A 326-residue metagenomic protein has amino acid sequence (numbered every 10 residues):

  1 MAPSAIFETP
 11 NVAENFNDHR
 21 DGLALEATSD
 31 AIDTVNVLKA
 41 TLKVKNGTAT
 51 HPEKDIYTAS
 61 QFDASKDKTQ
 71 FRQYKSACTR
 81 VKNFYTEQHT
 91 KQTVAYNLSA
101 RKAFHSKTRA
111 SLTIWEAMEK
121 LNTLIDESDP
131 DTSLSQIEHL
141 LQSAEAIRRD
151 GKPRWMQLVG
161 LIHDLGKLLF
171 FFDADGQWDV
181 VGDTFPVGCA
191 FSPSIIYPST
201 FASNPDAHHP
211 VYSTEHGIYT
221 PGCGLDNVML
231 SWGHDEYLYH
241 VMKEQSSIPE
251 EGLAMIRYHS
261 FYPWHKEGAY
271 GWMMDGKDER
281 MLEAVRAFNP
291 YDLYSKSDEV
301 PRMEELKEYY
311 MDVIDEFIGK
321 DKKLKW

Functional and structural regions predicted by a protein language model:
M1-I6, K322-W326: N-terminal charge/polar-biased segments
A2-L112, T123: Non-catalytic interface/linker regions that flank or bridge core catalytic/transmembrane domains
Y57, S76-T108, F172-C189, I195-S203 (+3 more regions): Charged, low-complexity, helix/coiled-coil-prone segments
N97, S111-M118, P249, D278-M281 (+1 more regions): Alpha-helix initiation and N-capping motif
R101-E138, I218-L225: Active-site flanking loop/helix segments enriched in acidic
T132-E304: Divalent metal-dependent catalytic cores for phosphoryl transfer on phosphate-bearing substrates
E305-W326: C-terminal helix/juxtamembrane-tail motif
